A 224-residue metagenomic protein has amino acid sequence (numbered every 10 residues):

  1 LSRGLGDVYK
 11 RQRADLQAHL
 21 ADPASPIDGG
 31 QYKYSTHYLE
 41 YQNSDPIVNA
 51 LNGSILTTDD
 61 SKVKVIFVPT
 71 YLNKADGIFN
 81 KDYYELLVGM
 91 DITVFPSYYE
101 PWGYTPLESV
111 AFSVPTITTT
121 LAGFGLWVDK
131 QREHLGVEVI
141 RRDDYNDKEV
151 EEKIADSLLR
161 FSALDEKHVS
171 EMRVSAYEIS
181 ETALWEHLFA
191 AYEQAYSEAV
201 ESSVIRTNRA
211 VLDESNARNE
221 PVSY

Functional and structural regions predicted by a protein language model:
L1-Y9: Single conserved hydrophobic/aromatic residue that forms the stacking wall/gate of nucleotide- or nucleobase-binding
H19-P46: Transmembrane core module of solute transporters
L39-S61: Extended basic-aromatic, gly/pro-enriched interface segments that bind polyanionic ligands
V63-F79: Active-site donor-binding acidic/aromatic loop of nucleotide-activated sugar and phosphosugar transferases involved
N80-V88: Short alpha-helical donor nucleotide-sugar binding micro-motif in glycosyltransferases
I92, P96-V174, E178-S180: Catalytic binding pocket for nucleotide-activated donors in carbohydrate/polymer assembly enzymes
W185-Y224: C-terminal alpha-helical cap of glycosyltransferases
